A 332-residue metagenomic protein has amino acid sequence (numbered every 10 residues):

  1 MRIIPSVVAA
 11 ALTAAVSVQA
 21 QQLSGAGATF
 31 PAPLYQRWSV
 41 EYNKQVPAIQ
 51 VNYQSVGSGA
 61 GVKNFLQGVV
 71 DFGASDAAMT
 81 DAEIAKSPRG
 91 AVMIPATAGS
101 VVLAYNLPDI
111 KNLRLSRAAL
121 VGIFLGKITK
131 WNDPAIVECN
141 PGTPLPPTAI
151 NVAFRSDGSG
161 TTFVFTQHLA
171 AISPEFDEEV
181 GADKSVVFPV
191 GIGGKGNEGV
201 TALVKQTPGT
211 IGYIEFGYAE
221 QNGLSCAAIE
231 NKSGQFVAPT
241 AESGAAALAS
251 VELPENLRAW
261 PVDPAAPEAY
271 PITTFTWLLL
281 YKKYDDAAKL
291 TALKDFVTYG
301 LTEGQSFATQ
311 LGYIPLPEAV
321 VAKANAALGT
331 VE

Functional and structural regions predicted by a protein language model:
M1-Q19: Gram-negative bacterial Sec-dependent N-terminal signal peptides
A20-E332: Flexible loop/hinge segments at secondary-structure junctions
